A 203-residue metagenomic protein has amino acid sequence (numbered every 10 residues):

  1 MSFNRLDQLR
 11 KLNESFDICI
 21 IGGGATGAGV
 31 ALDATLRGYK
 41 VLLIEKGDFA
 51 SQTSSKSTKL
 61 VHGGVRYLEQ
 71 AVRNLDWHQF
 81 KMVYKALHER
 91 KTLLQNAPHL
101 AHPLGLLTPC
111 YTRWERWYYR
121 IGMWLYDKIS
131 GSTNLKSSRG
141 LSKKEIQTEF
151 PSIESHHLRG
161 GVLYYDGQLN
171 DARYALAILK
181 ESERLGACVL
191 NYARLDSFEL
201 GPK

Functional and structural regions predicted by a protein language model:
M1-I18, D33-R37: Extreme N-terminal leader/targeting segments of oxidoreductases
D17-L43: N-terminal Rossmann-like FAD-binding beta1-loop-alpha1 element of flavoenzymes
A28, A50, F198: Catalytic P-loop NTPase motifs of RecA-like helicase/translocase cores
T35, L87, E183: Anion (oxyanion) recognition and catalysis
T35-S57: Glycine-rich FAD pyrophosphate-binding loop
K59-E149: Dinucleotide-binding Rossmann-like beta1-alpha1 core, especially the glycine-rich loop that anchors the ADP
T108-A177, R184-L185, L190, S197-P202: Flavin (FAD/FMN) cofactor-binding and adjacent substrate-gating region of FAD-dependent oxidoreductase domains
